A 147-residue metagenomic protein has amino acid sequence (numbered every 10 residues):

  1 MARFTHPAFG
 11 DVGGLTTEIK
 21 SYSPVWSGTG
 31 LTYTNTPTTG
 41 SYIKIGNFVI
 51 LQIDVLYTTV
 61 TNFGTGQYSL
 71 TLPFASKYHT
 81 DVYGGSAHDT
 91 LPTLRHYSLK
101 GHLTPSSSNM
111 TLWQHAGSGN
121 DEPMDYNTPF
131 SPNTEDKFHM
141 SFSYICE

Functional and structural regions predicted by a protein language model:
M1-T34, K77-H79, N133-T134, H139-E147: Glycine-rich, low-complexity segments
F4, L70, D89, Y126-P129: Compositionally biased, intrinsically disordered/low-complexity regions enriched for serine, proline and threonine
F9-G13, S27-T29, T39, I45 (+4 more regions): Feature targets compositionally biased, intrinsically disordered low-complexity regions with long contiguous runs
L15, Y33, Y42, F63 (+3 more regions): Sterically constrained small-residue positions within well-ordered secondary structures of folded domains
S23-G28, Q52-T58, H115-S118: Generic short beta-strand segments
N35-L94, H139-C146: Beta-rich globular "head" domains
T80-H115: Short, structured beta-strand-loop surface elements
L103-E147: Domain-scale recognition of soluble eukaryotic interaction modules
